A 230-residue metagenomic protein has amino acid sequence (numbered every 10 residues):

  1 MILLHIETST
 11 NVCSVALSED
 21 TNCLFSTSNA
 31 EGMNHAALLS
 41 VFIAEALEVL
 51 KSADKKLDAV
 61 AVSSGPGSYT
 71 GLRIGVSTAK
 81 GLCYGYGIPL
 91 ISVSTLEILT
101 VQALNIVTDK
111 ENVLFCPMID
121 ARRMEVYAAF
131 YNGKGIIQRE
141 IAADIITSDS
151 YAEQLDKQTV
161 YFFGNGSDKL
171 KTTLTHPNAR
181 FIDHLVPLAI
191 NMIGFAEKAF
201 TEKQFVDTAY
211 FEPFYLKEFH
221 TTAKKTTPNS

Functional and structural regions predicted by a protein language model:
M1-S64: N-terminal beta-alpha supersecondary unit
I6-A30, K171, R180, H184 (+3 more regions): Patatin-like phospholipase
N22, N34, P89-P187, Y215 (+1 more regions): Surface "functional belts" at beta-alpha junctions
A30-V41, Y69, R73, S77 (+2 more regions): Residues at secondary-structure transition points
A46-L50, G85, A103, A189-F200: Stable alpha-helical structural segments in soluble proteins, enriched in small hydrophobic residues
A61-T95: DPxDG-like acidic metal-binding loop motif
I182-S230: Acyltransferase
